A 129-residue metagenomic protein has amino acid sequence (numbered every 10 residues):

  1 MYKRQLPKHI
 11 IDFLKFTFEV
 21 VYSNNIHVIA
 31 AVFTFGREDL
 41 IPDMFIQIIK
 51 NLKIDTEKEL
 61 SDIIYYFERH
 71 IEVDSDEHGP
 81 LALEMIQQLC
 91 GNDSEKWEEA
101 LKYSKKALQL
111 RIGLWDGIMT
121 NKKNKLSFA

Functional and structural regions predicted by a protein language model:
K3-A129: Non-heme di-metal
